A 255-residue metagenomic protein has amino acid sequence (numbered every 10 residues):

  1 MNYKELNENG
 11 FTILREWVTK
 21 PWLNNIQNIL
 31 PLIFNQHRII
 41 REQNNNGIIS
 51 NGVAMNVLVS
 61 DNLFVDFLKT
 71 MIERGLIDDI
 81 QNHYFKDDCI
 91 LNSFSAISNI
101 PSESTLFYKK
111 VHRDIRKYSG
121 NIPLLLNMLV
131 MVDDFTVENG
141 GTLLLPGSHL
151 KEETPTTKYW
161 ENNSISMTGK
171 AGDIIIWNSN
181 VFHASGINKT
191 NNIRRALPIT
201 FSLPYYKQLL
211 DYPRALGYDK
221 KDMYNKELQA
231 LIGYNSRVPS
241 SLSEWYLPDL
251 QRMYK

Functional and structural regions predicted by a protein language model:
M1-N9, L14-H112, R116-Y118: Non-heme Fe(II)-dependent double-stranded beta-helix
N7, N92-S93, L124, E138-G140 (+2 more regions): Residues that flank catalytic or metal-binding motifs in active/ligand-binding sites
I49, G120-L124, N191-I193: A generic structural micro-feature
F67, I80, D114, M128-M131 (+1 more regions): Short, hydrophobic/aromatic alpha-helical segments in well-folded domains
S93-A96, M128-V130, L197-F201: A structural signal for short, well-ordered beta-strand segments
S104-G169, Y206-L216: Catalytic core of non-heme Fe(II) oxygenases with the double-stranded beta-helix
H149-V181, G186-K255: Conserved double-stranded beta-helix
